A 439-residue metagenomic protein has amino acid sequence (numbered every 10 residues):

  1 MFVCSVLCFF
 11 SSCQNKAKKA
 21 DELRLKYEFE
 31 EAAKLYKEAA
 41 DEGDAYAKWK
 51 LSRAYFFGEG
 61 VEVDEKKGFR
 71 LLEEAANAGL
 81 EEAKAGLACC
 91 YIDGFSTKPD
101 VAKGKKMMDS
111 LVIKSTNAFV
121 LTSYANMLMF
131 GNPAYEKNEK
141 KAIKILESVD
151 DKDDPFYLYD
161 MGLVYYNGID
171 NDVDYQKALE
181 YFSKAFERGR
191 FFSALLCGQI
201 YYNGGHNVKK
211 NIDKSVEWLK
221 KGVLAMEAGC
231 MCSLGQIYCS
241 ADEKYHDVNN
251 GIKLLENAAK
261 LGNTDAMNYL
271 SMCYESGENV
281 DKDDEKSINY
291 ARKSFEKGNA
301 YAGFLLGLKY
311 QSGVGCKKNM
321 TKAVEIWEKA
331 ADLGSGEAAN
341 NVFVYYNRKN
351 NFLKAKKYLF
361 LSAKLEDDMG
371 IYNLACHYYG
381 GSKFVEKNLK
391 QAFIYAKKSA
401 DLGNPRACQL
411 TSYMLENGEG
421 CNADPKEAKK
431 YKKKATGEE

Functional and structural regions predicted by a protein language model:
V3-K16: Bacterial Sec-dependent signal peptides at the C-terminal "C-region" and cleavage site
C13-R24, K37, A45, W49 (+21 more regions): Alpha-helical tetratricopeptide repeat
E22, K50-F57, A88-D93, Y124-G131 (+8 more regions): Hydrophobic face of amphipathic alpha-helices that form TPR/SEL1-like repeat modules and related alpha-solenoid
Y36, D41-D44, F57-E59, N77-E81 (+19 more regions): Short helix-capping/linker turns of helical repeat alpha-solenoids
Q409, E416, N422-E438: TPR/TPR-like (Sel1-like) alpha-helical repeat modules
